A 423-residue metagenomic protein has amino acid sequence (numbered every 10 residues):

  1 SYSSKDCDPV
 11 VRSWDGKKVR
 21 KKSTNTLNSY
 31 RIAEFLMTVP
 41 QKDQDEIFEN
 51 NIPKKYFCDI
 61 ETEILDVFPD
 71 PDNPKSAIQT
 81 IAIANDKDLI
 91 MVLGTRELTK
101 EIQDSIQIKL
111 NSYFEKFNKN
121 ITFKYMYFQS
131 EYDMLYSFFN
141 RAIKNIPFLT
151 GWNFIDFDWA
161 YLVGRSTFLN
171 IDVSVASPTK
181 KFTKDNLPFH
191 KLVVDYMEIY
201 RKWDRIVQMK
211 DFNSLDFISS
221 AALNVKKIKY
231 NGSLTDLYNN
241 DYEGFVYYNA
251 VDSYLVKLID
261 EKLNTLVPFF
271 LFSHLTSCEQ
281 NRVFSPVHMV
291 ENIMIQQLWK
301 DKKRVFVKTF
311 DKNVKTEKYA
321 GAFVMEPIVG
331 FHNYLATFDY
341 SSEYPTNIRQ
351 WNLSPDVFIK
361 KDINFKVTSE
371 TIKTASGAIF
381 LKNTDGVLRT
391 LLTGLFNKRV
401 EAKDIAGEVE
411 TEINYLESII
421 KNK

Functional and structural regions predicted by a protein language model:
S1-P53, C58: N-terminal accessory regions of nucleic-acid-interacting proteins
K18, T235-N352, K421-K423: Common nucleic-acid-contacting/processivity interface regions adjacent to the catalytic cores of nucleic-acid enzymes
L36-F148: Conserved RNase H-like, two-metal-ion catalytic cores of nucleic-acid enzymes
L65-F68, M91-L93, W159-A160, K202-W203 (+6 more regions): Short helix/loop capping segments that flank catalytic or ligand/cofactor-binding pockets
D72-K75, V163-D172, S277, Q350-V357: Short secondary-structure boundary/capping segments
E97-M209: Conserved DEDDh/DEDDy metal-dependent 3′-5′ exonuclease domain
I143-R165, M197-H288: Acidic, Mg2+-coordinating catalytic module of metal-dependent nucleases/exonucleases that use a two-metal-ion mechanism
Y334, Y340-K423: Helical catalytic core of nucleic-acid polymerases
